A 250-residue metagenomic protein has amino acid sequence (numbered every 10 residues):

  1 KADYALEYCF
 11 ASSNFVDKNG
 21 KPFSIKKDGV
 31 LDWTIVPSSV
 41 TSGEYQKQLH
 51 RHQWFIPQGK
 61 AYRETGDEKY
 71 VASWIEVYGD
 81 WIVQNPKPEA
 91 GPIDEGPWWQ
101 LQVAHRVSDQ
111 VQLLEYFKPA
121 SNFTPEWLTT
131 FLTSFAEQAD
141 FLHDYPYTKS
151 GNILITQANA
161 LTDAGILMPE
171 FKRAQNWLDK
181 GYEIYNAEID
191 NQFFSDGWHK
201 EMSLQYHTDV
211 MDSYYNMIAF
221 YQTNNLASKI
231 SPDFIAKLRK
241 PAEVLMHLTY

Functional and structural regions predicted by a protein language model:
K1-V36, S42-Q48: Extended, charge-enriched "interface" segments that sit outside catalytic cores
G29-L31, I35-A242, M246-T249: Aromatic-lined, polymer-binding surfaces characteristic of secreted/periplasmic polysaccharide-degrading enzymes
